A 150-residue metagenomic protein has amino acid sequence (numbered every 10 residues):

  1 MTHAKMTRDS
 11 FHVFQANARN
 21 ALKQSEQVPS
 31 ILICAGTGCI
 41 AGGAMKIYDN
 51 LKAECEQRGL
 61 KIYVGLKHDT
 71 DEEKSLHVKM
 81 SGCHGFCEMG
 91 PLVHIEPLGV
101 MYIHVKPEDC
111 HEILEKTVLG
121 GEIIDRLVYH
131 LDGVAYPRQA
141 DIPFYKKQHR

Functional and structural regions predicted by a protein language model:
M1-R150: Feature of Fe-S/electron-transfer and energy-metabolism proteins that preferentially highlights extended coupling
